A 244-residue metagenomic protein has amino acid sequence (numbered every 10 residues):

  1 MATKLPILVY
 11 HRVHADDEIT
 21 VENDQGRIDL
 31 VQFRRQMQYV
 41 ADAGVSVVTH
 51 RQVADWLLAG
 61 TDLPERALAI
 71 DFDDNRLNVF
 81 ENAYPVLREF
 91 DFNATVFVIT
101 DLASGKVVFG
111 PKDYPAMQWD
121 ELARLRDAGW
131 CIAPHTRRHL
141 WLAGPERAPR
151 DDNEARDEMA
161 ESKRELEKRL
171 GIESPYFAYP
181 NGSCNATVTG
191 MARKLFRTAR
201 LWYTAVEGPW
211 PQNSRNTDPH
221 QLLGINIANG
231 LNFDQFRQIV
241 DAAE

Functional and structural regions predicted by a protein language model:
M1-I70, L77-N78, H139, A143-E244: C-terminal active-site subregion of NodB/CE4 polysaccharide deacetylases
V9, T95-V98, C131-T136, L201: Non-cysteine beta-strand/loop elements that form the S-adenosyl-L-methionine
Q38, S104, D113-M117, L122-A123 (+3 more regions): Mature, folded catalytic cores of secreted/periplasmic enzymes
A41, Y84-F92, A116-P134, R193 (+1 more regions): Acidic (Asp/Glu)-rich catalytic clusters
Q52, I99-D101, R137: Active-site loop/turn elements of alpha/beta-hydrolase fold enzymes, especially the short glycine-/histidine-rich
A54-D55, F80-A83, F109-D127, A160 (+1 more regions): Alpha-helical scaffolding within the catalytic cores of extracellular/periplasmic polymer-degrading hydrolases
I70-V79, V86-E89, N93-T95: Hydrophobic alpha-helical segments and helix pairs
D91-Y114: A short, conserved beta-to-alpha structural element at the edge of catalytic cores that scaffolds binding
